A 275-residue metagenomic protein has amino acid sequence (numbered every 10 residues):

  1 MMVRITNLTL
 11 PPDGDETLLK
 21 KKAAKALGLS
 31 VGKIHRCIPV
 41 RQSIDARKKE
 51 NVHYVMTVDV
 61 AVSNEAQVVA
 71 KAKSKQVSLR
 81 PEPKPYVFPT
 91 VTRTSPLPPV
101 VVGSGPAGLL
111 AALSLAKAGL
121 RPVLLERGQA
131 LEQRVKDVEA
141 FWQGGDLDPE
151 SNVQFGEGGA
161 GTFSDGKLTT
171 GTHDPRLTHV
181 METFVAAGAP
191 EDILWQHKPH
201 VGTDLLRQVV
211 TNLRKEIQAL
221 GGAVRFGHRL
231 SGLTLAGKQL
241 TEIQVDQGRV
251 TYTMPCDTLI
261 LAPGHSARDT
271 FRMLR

Functional and structural regions predicted by a protein language model:
M1-Y54, V58-R275: Residues forming the flavin
